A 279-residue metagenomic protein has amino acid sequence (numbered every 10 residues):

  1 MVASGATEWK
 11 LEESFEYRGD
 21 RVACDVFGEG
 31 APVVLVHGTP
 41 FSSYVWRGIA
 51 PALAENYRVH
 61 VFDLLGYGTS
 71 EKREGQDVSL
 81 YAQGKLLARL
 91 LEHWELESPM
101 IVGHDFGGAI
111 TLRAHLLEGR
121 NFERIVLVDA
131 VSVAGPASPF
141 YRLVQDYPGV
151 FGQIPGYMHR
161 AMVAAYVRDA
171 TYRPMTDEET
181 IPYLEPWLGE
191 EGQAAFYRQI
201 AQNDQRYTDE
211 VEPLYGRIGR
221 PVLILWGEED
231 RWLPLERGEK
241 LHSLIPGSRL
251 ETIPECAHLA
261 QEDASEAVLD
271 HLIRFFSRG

Functional and structural regions predicted by a protein language model:
A3-R21: N-terminal cap/lid segment of alpha/beta-hydrolase-fold proteins
Y17, F27, H60-G103, D270: Active-site loop/oxyanion-hole signature of alpha/beta-hydrolase fold enzymes
V26-T69: Conserved HGGG/HGGXW glycine-rich cap/lid loop of the alpha/beta-hydrolase fold
G103, G107, T111: Gly/Ala-rich beta-loop-alpha elbow adjacent to hydrolase catalytic centers
L116, F122-I154: Flexible "cap/lid" loop of the alpha/beta hydrolase fold
P136-S138, R142, G156-R217: Conserved alpha/beta-hydrolase catalytic His-Asp/Glu region
G192-S243, T252: Conserved serine/cysteine hydrolase catalytic core
S248-G279: Catalytic active-site module of serine/aspartate enzymes centered on a nucleophile-bearing elbow/loop
